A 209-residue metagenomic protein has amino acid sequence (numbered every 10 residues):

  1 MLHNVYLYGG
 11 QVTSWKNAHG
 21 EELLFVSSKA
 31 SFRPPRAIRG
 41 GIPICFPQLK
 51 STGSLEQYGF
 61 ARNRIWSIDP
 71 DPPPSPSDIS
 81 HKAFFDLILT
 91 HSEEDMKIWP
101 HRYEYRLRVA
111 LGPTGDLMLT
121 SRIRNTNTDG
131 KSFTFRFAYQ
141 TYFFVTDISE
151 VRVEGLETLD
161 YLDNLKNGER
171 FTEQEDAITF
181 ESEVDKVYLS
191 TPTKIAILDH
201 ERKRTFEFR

Functional and structural regions predicted by a protein language model:
M1-R39, T193-K194, H200-R209: Beta-strand-rich N-terminal accessory domains
H3, F85-L87, Y105-L107, L117-L119 (+2 more regions): Hydrophobic residues positioned within well-ordered beta-strands of beta-sheet architectures
V5, S121-N127: Asparagine-centered strand-capping/turn motif at beta-strand->loop junctions
Y6, S14-K16, D129-F137: Short, hydrophobic/aromatic beta-strand segments
R36-R62, E154-N164, E169, P192: Beta-strand/loop-rich accessory regions of lumenal/periplasmic or secreted enzymes, predominantly carbohydrate-active
L55-T114: Extended, loop-rich substrate-binding clefts of extracytoplasmic carbohydrate-active enzymes
P113-D116, T126-N127: Beta-rich strand-turn-strand
G130-T134, T141-R209: Active-site/ligand-binding surface loops and adjacent short beta/alpha elements that line catalytic pockets across
